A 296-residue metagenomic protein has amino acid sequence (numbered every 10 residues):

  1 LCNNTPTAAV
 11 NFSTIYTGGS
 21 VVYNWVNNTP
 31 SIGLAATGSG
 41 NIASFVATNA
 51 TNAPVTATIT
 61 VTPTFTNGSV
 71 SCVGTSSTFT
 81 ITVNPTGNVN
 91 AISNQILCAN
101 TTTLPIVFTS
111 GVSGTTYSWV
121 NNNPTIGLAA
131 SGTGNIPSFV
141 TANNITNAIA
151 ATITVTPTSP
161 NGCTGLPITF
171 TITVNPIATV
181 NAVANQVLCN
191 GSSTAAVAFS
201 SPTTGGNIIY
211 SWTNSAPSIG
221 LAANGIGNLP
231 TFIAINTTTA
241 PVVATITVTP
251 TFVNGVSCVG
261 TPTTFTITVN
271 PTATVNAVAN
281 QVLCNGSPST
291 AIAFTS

Functional and structural regions predicted by a protein language model:
L1-S296: Extracellular low-complexity Ser/Thr/Asn/Gly-rich intrinsically disordered segments
